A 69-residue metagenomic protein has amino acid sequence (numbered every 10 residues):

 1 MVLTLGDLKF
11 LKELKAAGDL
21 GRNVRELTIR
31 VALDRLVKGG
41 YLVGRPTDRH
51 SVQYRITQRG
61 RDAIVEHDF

Functional and structural regions predicted by a protein language model:
M1-L27: Short amphipathic alpha-helical interface segments
L8, G39, I64-V65: Short alpha-helix boundary/capping motifs
R22-Y41, S51: Short amphipathic alpha-helical interaction segments
P46-V52: Short, Lys/Arg-rich nucleic-acid/phosphate-binding segment
V52, Q58-F69: Short, amphipathic alpha-helical interaction segments positioned at domain boundaries
